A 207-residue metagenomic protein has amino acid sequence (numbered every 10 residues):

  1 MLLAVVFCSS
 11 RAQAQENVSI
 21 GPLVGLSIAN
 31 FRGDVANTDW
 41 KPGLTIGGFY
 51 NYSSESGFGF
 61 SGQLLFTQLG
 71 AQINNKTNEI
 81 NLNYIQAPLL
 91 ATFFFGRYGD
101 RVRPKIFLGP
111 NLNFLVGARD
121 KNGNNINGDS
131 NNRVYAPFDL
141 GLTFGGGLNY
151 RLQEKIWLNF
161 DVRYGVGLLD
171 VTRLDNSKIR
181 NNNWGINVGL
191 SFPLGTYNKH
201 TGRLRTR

Functional and structural regions predicted by a protein language model:
A12-V18, S56-G57, G96-R103, L152-I156 (+1 more regions): Short loop/turn motifs that connect adjacent beta-strands in outer-membrane beta-barrel proteins
Q13-N51, S191-P193, R205-R207: Short glycine/proline- and aromatic-enriched beta-strand/turn motifs that initiate or cap beta-hairpins
E16-V18, T38-L44, N81-A87, V102 (+2 more regions): Residues that define the transmembrane beta-barrel architecture of outer-membrane proteins
V18-V24, F60-G62, A87, P104-P110 (+3 more regions): Transmembrane beta-strands of outer-membrane beta-barrel proteins
L23, P88-T92, N182-R207: Outer-membrane beta-barrel "beta-signal"
F31-D39, L69-N83, F114-D139, T172-I179: Extracellular/periplasm-exposed beta-strand and loop segments of Gram-negative cell-envelope proteins, dominated by
F49-N51, L90-F94, D139, G147-N149 (+1 more regions): Transmembrane beta-barrel domains of outer membrane proteins
Y52-N124, F192: Gram-negative (and chloroplast) outer-membrane scaffold detector with strong preference for beta-barrel transmembrane
